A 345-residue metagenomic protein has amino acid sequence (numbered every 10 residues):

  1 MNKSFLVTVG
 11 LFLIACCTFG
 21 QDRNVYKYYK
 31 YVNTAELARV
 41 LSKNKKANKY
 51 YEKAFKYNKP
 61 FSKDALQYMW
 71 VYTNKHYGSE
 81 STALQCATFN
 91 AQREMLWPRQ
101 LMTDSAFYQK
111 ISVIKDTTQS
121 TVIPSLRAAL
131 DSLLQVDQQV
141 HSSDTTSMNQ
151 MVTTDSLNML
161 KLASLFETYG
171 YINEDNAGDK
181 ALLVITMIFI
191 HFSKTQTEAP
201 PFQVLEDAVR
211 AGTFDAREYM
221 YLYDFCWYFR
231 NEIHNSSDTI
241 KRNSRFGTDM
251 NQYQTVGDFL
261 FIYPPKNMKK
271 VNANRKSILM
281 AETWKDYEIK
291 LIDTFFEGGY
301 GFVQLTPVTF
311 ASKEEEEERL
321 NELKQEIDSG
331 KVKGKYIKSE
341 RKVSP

Functional and structural regions predicted by a protein language model:
M1, K75-H76, V303: Short alpha-helix boundary/capping motifs
M1-L37, P345: Bacterial Sec-dependent N-terminal signal peptides
F5, G10-F12, A65, F259 (+1 more regions): Acidic/proline-rich low-complexity IDRs
C16-C17, C86, C226: Generic recognition of cysteine residues
D22-Y219: Preference for long, solvent-exposed alpha-helical segments and helix-linker "stalks"
Y57, F225-F229, D293-T294: A short structural micro-motif
T197-N272: Long, positively charged binding patches that form subdomain-scale interaction surfaces for polyanionic ligands
D238-Q252, F261-P345: A cross-kingdom marker for long, charged
